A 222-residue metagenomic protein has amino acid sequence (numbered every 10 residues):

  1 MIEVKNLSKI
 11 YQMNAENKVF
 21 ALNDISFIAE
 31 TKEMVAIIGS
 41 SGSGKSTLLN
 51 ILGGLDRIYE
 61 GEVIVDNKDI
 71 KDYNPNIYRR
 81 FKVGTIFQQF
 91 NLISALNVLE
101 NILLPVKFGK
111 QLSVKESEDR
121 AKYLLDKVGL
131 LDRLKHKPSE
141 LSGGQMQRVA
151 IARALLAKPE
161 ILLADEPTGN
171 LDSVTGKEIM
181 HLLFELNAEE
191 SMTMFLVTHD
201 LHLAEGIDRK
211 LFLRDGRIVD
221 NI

Functional and structural regions predicted by a protein language model:
I2-G206, K210-L213: ABC family nucleotide-binding domain
K210-I222: H-loop (His-switch) and adjacent beta-strand-loop-beta switch element of ABC-type ATPase nucleotide-binding domains
